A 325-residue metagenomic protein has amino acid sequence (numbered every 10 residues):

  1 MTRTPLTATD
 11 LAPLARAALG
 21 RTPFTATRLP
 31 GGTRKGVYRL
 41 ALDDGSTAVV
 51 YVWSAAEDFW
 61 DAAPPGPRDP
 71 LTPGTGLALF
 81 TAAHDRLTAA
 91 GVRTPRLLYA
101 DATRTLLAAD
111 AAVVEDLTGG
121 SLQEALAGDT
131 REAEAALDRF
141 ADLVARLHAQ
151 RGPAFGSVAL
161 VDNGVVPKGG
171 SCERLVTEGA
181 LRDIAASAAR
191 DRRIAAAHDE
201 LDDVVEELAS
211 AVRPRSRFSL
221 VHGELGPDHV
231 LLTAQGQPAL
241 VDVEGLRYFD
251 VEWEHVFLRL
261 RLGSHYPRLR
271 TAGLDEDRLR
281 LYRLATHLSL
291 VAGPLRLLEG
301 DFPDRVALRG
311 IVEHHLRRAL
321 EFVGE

Functional and structural regions predicted by a protein language model:
M1-T9, E325: Actinobacteria-biased recognition of intrinsically disordered, low-complexity terminal regions
L6-T22, T105, D129-D138, A145-V221 (+2 more regions): An alpha-helical support segment within catalytic cores of ATP-dependent transferases
T27-G31: Protein kinase glycine-rich loop
R34, A41-V166: ATP-binding pocket architecture of kinase catalytic cores
G45, A109, S216-F218, G236: Conserved catalytic motifs of the protein kinase core domain
D61, F218-V221, G226-R283: Active-site Asp-x-Gly
R190-A196, L290-E325: ATP/Mg2+ or Mg2+-diphosphate-binding catalytic cores that bind nucleotide phosphates or diphosphates via glycine-rich
